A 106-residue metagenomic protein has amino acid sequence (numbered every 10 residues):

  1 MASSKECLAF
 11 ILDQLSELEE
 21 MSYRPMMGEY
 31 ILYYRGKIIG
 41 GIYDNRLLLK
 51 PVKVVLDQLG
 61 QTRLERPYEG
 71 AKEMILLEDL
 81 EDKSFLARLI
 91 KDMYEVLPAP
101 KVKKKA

Functional and structural regions predicted by a protein language model:
M1-A106: Charge-dense, helix-prone N-terminal extensions
